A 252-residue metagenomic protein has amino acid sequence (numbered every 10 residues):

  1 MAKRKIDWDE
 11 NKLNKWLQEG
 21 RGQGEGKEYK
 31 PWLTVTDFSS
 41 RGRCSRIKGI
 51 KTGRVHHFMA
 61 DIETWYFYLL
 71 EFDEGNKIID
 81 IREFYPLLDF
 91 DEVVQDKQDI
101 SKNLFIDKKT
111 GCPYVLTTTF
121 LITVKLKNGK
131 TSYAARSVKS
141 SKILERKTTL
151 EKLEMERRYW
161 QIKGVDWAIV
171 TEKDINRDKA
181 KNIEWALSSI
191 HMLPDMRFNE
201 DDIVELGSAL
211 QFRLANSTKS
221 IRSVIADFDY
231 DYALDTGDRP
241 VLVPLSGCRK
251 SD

Functional and structural regions predicted by a protein language model:
M1-D252: Electrostatic, structured charged patches in enzyme active sites and in nucleic-acid/phosphate-binding
